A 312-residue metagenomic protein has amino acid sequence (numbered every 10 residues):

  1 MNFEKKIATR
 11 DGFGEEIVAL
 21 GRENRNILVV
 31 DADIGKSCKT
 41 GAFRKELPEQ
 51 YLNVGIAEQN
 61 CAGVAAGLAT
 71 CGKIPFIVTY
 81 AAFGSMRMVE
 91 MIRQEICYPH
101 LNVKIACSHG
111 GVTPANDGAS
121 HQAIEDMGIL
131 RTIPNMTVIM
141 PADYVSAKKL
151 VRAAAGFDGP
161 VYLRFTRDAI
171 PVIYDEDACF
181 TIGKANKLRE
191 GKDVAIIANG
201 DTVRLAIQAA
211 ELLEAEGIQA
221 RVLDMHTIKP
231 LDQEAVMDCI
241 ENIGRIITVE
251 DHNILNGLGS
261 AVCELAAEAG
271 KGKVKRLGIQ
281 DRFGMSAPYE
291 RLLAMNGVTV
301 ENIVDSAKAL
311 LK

Functional and structural regions predicted by a protein language model:
M1-R164, A169, C179, N302: Thiamine diphosphate
D11-G12, E23-N26, I34-G41, K45 (+2 more regions): Thiamine diphosphate
